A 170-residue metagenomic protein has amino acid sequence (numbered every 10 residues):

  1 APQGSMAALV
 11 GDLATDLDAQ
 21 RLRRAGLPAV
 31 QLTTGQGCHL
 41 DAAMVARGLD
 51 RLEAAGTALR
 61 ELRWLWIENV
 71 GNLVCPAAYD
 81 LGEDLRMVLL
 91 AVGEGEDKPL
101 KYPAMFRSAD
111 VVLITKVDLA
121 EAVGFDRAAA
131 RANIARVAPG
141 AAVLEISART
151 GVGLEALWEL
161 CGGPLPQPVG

Functional and structural regions predicted by a protein language model:
A1-G82, E94-D97, F106: Nucleotide-state-sensitive switch-loop elements of NTP-binding domains
D12, E68, T115, A130 (+1 more regions): Residue-level signature of catalytic and energy-coupling elements of molecular machines, predominantly ATP/GTP-dependent
R21, M44, G48, S108 (+3 more regions): Alpha-helical scaffold elements adjacent to nucleotide-binding pockets in ATP/GTP-utilizing enzyme cores
T34, K116, A148: Short glycine-centered, acidic/aromatic-flanked micro-motifs in structured strand/loop junctions that mark active-site
N72-A141: Conserved C-terminal guanine-recognition region of P-loop GTPase G domains, centered on the G4
L119-G170: Canonical P-loop GTPase G-domain recognition
